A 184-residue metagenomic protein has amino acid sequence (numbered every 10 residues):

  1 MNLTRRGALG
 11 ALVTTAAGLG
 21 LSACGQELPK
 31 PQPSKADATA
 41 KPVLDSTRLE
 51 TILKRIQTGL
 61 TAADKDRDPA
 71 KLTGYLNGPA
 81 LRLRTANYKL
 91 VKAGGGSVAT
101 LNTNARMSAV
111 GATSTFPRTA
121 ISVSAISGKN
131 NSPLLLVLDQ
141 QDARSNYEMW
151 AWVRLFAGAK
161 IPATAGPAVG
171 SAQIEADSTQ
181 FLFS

Functional and structural regions predicted by a protein language model:
M1-N2, L12-G18: Secretory targeting signals
R5-L9: N-terminal export leaders
G25-E27: Bacterial signal peptide processing site
P31-P42: Hydrophobic membrane-targeting and insertion signals
A40-K92, T164-S184: Core segments of small alpha/beta cavity-forming domains
V91-L135: Surface-exposed, charged secondary-structure patches
G128-S184: Short beta-strand edge/turn micro-motifs at domain boundaries
